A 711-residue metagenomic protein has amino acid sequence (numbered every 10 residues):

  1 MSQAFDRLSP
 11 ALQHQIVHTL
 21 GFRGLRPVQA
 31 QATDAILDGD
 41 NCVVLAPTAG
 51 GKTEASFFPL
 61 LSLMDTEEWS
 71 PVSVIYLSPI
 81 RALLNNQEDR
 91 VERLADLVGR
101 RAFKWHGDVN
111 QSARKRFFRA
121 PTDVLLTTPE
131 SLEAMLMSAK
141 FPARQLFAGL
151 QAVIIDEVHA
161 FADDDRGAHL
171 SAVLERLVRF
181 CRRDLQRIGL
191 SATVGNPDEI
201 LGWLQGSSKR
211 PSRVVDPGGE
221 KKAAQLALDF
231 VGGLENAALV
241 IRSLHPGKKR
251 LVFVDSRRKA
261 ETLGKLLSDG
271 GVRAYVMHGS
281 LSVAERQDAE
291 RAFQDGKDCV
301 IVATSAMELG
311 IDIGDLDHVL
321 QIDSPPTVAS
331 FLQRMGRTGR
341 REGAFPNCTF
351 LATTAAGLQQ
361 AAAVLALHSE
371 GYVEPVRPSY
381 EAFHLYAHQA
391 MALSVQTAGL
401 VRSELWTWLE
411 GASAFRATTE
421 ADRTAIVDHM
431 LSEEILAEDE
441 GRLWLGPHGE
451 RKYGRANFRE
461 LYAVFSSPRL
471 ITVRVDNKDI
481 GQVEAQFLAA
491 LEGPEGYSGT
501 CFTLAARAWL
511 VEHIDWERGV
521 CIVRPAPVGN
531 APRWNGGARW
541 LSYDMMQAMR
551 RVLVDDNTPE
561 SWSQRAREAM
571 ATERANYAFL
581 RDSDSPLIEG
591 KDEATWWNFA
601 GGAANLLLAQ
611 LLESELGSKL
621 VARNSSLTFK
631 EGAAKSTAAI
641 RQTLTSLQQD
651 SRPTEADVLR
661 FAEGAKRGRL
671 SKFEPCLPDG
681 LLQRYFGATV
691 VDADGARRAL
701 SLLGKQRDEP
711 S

Functional and structural regions predicted by a protein language model:
S2-H18, P27-E133, M137-T397, R402-R451: Helicase motor core with emphasis on the C-terminal RecA-like subdomain
H14, E370, A382, P468 (+2 more regions): Terminal, basic amphipathic appendages of nucleotide-handling enzymes
H106, V214-G219, G279, V376-Y380 (+2 more regions): A generic structural motif
N236-A237, L244, F293-G296, V300-S305 (+4 more regions): Phosphate-interacting basic helix/loop segments used at nucleotide- and nucleic-acid interfaces
L309, A414-F415, L510, G519-V520 (+1 more regions): Short beta-strands and strand-coil junctions in structured, solvent-facing domains, enriched
V373-Y497, C501-A508, H513-I514, I588-L607 (+1 more regions): C-terminal accessory/connector segments of nucleic-acid motor ATPases
L443, G519-R524, R623-A639: A generic structural motif
P559, Q564-A633: Charge-rich, low-complexity terminal tails
